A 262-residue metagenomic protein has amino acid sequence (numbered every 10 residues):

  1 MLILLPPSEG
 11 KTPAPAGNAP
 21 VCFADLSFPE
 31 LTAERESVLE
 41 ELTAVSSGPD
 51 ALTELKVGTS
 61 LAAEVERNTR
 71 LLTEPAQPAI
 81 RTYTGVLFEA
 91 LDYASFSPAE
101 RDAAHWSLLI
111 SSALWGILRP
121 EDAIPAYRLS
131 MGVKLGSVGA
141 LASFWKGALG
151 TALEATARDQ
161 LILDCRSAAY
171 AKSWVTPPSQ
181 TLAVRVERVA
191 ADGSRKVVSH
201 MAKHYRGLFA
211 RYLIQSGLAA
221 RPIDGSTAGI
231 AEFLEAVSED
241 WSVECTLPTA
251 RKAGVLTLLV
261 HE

Functional and structural regions predicted by a protein language model:
M1-L61: N-terminal "assembly arms/tails" that initiate or stabilize quaternary assembly in self-assembling proteins
P6-P7, P13-P15, P20, P29 (+6 more regions): Proline-rich intrinsically disordered, low-complexity coils
N18, C22, R67-L71, L91 (+3 more regions): General secondary-structure edge motif
N18, F23-L26, A63, V138-G139 (+2 more regions): Alpha-helix boundary/interfacial micro-motifs
S37, L42, V65, Y170 (+1 more regions): Generic hydrophobic, helix-prone segments enriched in Leu/Val/Ile
E54-A126: A glycine-rich, hydrophobic loop/mini-helix early in the fold
Y93-E262: Internal, well-folded beta-alpha domain core
